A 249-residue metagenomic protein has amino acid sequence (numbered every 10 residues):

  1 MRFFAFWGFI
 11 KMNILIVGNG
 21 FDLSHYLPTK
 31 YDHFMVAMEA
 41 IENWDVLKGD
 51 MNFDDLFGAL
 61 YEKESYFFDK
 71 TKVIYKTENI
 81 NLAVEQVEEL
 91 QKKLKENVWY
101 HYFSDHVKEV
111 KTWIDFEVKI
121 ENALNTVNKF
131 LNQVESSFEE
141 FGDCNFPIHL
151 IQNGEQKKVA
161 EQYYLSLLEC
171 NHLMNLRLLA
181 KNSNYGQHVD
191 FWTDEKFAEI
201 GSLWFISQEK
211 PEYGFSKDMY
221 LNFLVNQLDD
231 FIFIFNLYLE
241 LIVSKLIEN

Functional and structural regions predicted by a protein language model:
W7-E248: Non-catalytic accessory regions outside enzyme or core folds
